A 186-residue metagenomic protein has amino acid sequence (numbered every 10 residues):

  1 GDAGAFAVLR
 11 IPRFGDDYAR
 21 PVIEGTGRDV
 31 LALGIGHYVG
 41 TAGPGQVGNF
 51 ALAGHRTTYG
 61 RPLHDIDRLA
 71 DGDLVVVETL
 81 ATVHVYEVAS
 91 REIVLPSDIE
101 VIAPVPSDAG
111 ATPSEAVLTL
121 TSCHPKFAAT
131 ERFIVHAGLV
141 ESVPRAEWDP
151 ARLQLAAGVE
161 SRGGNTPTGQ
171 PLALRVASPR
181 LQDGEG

Functional and structural regions predicted by a protein language model:
G1-G186: Solvent-exposed, non-transmembrane regions of membrane-associated and secreted proteins
